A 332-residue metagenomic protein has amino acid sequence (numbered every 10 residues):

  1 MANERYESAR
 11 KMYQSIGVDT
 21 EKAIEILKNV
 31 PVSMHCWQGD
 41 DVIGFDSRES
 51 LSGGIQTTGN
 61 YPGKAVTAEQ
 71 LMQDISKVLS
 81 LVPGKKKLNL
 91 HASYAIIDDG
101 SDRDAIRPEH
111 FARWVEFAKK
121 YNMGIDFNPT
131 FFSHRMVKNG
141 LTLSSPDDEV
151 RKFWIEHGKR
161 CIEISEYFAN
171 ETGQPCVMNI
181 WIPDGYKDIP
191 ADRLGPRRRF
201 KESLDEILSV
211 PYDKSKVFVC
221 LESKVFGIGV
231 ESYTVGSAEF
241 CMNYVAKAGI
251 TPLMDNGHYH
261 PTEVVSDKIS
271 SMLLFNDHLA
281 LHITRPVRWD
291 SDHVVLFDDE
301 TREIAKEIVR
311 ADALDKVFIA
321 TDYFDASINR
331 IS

Functional and structural regions predicted by a protein language model:
M1-P146, F153, I162-I164, N170 (+7 more regions): Alpha/beta catalytic barrel-like cores
S93, P183-G185, K224: Short linear capping/connector segments at secondary-structure termini
F111-N122, S145-C161, P196-D213, F240-G249: Acidic, His- and aromatic-enriched active-site or binding-groove loops in soluble protein domains that engage sugars
P175-I189: Aromatic- and glycine-enriched pocket-lining scaffold segments that form the walls of small-molecule binding clefts
I189-E300: Acidic/histidine-rich catalytic cores of soluble enzymes
